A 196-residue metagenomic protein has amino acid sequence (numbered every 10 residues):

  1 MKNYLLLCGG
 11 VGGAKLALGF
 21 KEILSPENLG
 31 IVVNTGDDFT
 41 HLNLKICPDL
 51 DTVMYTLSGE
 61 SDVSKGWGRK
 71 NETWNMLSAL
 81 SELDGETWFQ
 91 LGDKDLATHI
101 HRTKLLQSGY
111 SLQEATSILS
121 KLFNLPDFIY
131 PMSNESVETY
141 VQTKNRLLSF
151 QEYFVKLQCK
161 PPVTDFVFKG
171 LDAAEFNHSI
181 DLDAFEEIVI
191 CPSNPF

Functional and structural regions predicted by a protein language model:
M1-L5: Extreme N-terminal starter segment of soluble prokaryotic enzymes
L6, I31-V32: Structural beta-sheet core signal
G9: Glycine-rich His-Gly loop
G12: Hydrophobic/small residue at the entry helix of a nucleotide-binding pocket
K15-N28: A short, Lys/Arg-enriched amphipathic alpha-helix followed by its capping loop at the start of a domain
N34-V167: Electropositive, gly/pro-rich neighborhoods at or near active sites that engage anionic ligands
T164-L182: Active-site glycine-rich loop that binds ribose-phosphate moieties when present
F185-F196: Short acidic, glycine-rich surface-loop motifs adjacent to enzyme active sites
